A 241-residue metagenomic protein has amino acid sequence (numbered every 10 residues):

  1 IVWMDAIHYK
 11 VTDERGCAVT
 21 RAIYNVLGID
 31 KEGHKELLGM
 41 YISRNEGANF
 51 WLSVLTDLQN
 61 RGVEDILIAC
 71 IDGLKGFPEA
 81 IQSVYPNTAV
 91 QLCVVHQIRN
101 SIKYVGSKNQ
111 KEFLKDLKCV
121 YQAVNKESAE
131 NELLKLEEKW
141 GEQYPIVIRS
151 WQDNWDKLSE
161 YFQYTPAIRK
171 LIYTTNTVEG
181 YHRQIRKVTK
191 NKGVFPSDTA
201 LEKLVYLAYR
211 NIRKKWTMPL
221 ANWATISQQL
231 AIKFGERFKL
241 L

Functional and structural regions predicted by a protein language model:
I1, T20-I23, A48-L52, I71-P78 (+8 more regions): Amphipathic alpha-helical transducer elements in NTP-driven molecular machines
I1-I71, K75, E79, V84-N87 (+1 more regions): RNase H-like nuclease fold core
D65, A89, R169-I172: A generic hydrophobic-helix recognition signal that picks specific residues within alpha-helical hydrophobic
Y85-K103: Inter-helix linker motif
N100-N125: Conserved phosphate-handling catalytic cores of large alpha/beta enzymes
C119-L241: Acidic/histidine-rich catalytic cores and adjacent linkers of DNA breakage/strand-transfer/modification proteins
